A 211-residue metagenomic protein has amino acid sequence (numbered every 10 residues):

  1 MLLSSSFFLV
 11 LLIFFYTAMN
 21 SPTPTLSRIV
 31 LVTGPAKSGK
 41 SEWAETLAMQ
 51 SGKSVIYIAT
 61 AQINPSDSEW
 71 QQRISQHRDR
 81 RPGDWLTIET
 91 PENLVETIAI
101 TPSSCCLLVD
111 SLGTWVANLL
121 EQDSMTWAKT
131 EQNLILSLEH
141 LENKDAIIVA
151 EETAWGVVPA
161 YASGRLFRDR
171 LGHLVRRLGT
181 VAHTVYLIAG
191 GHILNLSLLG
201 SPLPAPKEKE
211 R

Functional and structural regions predicted by a protein language model:
M1-F14: Hydrophobic alpha-helical signal peptides and transmembrane signal-/tail-anchor segments that drive secretory-pathway
S21-S27: Phosphate-binding P-loop
I29-L31, S54, C106, D145-I147: Residue-level preference for the first positions of well-ordered beta-strands
V30-I100: Conserved P-loop
A44, H77, L108, E151 (+1 more regions): Residue-level signal for inorganic ion chemistry
V55, L107, T184-L187: Short, well-ordered beta-strand core segments
G83-T130: Helix-adjacent hinge/juxtasegments
E92, V116-R211: Replace "adjacent to P-loop NTPase cores in ATP/GTP-dependent enzymes" with "adjacent to NTP-binding cores
